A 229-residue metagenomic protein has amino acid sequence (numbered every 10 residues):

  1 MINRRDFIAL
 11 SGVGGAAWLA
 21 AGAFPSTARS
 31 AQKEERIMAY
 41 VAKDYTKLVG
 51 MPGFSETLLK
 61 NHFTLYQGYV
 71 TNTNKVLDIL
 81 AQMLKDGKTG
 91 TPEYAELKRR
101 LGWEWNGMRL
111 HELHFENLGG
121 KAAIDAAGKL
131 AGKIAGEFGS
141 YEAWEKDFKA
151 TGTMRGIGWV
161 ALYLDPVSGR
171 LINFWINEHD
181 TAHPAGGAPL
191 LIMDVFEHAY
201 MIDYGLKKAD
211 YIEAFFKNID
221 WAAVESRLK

Functional and structural regions predicted by a protein language model:
M1, A21-Y45: C-terminal segment of N-terminal export signals and the immediately downstream linker at the start of the mature
M1-G15: N-terminal secretory signal peptides and thylakoid transit peptides that target proteins across membranes
E35-A39, Q82-M83, P92-L164, S168-R170: All-alpha RGS (Regulator of G-protein Signaling) helical domain and cognate RGS-like helical scaffolds
E35-L65: Terminal targeting/low-complexity segments that flank the catalytic cores of oxidoreductases
D44-S55, K75-L97, A122: Helix-loop segments that flank and shape redox-cofactor active sites
G53-G68, K88-R109, K133, E178 (+1 more regions): Alpha-helical scaffold segments that form or flank carboxylate-/histidine-based iron centers
Y69, T73-V76, L80, H111: Non-transmembrane amphipathic alpha-helical segments
A150-G205, A209-A222: An amphipathic alpha-helical core segment
